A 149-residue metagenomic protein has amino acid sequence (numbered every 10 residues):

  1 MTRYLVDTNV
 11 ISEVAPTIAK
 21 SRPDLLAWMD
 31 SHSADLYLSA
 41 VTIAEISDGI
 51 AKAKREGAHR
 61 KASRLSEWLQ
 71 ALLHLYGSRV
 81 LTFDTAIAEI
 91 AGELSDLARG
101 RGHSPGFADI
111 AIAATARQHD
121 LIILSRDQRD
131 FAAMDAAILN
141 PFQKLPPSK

Functional and structural regions predicted by a protein language model:
M1-T42, K52-A71, L145-K149: Short, well-structured N-terminal submotif of metal-dependent ribonuclease cores
T2-R3, A113, R117-K149: Acidic, PIN/NYN-like endoribonuclease modules and their adjacent C-terminal/linker elements
R3, D48-K54, H74-I122: Active-site neighborhoods of divalent-metal-dependent phosphate/nucleic-acid chemistry enzymes
D7, E45, D109, D127: Acidic active-site catalytic centers that drive phospho-/nucleotidyl reactions and related ester hydrolyses
I11, I43-I46, A88, F131: A generic structural signal for short hydrophobic patches within well-formed alpha-helices
A15-I18, I50, S95, D135 (+1 more regions): Short, flexible helix/strand-to-coil boundary loops that buttress conserved ligand/catalytic motifs in alpha/beta
H32, Y76, M134-D135: Short, structured coil segments at secondary-structure junctions
S39-A40, D84-I87, D127: Helix N-cap/beta->alpha junction signal
